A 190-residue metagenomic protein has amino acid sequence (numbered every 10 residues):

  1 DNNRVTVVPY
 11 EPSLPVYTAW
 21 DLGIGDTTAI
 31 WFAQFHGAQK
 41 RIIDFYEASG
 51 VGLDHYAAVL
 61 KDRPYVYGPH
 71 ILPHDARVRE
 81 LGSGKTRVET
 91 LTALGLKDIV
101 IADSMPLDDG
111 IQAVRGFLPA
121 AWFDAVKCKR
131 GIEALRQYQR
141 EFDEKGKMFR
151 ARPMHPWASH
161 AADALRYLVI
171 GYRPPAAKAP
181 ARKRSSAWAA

Functional and structural regions predicted by a protein language model:
D1-L22: ATPase catalytic-site recognition across NTP-hydrolyzing enzymes
Y17, G25, T86, S159: Short, well-structured alpha-helical interface segments that form or flank functional binding sites
D21, L135, A164: Short, conserved catalytic/metal-binding motifs centered on acidic residues
I24, F35-G37, V169, R173: Hydrophobic/aromatic-lined pockets within catalytic cores
I24-G25, R77: Short, solvent-exposed loop/turn segments at secondary-structure junctions
D26-I30: Short glycine-rich loop/turn motifs
W31-P156, P175-A190: Mg2+-dependent endonuclease catalytic cores in nucleic-acid-processing enzymes, primarily RNase H-like
H155-A176: Acidic, Mg2+-coordinating catalytic module of metal-dependent nucleases/exonucleases that use a two-metal-ion mechanism
